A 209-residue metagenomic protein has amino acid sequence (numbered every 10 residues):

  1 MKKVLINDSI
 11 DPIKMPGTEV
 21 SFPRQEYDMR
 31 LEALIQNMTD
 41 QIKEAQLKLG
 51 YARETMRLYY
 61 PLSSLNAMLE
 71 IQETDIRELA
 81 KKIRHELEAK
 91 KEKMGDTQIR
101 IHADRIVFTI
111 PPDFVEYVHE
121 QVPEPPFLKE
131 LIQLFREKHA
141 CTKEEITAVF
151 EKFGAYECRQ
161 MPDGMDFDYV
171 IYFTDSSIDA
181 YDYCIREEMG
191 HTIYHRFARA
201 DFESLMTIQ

Functional and structural regions predicted by a protein language model:
N7-K48, E124: Short alpha-helical segments that sit at the start of domains
P16-E26, A89-V122: Charged low-complexity interaction tracts in eukaryotic proteins
Y51-P61: Short basic-aromatic helix/loop recognition motifs at nucleic-acid and histone-peptide binding interfaces
M56, N66-D96: Charge-enriched amphipathic alpha-helical scaffolds
Y60-M68, F173: Amphipathic alpha-helical segments that form the core helices of the histone-fold
G95-I101, A148, G154-G164, V170-Y172 (+1 more regions): Short, exposed beta-strand/loop patches in secreted or surface proteins that constitute
P125-P162: Negatively charged, low-complexity tracts enriched in Asp/Glu with abundant Ser/Thr
D168-Q209: Intrinsically disordered, low-complexity regulatory segments enriched in Ser/Thr/Pro and charged residues
